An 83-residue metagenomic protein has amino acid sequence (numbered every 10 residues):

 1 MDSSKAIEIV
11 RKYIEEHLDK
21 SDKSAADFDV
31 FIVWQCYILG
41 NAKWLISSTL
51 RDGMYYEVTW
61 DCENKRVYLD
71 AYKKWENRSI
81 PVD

Functional and structural regions predicted by a protein language model:
M1-D29: Short, non-transmembrane alpha-helical segments in secretory-pathway proteins
I9, K43-L45, W75: Acidic, aromatic-enriched beta-alpha/helix-loop junctions
D29-R66: Amphipathic, interaction-prone secondary-structure segments
N64-D83: A short, surface-exposed interaction/processing loop segment used at functional sites
